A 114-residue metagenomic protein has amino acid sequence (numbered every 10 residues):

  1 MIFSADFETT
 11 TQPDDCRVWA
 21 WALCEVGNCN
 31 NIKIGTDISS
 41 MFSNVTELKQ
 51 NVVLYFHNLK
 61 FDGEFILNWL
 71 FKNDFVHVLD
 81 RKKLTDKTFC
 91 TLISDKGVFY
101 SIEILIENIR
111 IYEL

Functional and structural regions predicted by a protein language model:
M1-L114: Metal-dependent nucleotidyl/phosphoryl-transfer cores and adjacent nucleic-acid-binding surfaces
